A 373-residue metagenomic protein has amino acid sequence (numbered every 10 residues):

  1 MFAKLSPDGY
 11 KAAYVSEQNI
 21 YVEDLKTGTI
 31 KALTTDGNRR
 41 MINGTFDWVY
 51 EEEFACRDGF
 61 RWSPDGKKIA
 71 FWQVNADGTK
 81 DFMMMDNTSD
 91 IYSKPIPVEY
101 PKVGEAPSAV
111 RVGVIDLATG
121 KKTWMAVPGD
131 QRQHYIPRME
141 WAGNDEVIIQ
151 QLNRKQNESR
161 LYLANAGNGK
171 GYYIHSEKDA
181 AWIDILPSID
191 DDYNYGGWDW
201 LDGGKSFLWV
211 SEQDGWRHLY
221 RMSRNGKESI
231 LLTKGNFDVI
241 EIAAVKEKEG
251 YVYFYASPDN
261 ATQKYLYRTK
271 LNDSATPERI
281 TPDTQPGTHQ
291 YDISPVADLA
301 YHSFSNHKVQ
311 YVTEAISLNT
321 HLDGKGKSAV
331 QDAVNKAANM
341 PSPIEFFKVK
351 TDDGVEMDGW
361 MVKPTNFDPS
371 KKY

Functional and structural regions predicted by a protein language model:
M1, A70-V74, T79-F82, A106-R111 (+10 more regions): Non-catalytic accessory segments flanking enzyme active sites
M1-R40, G129-P137: A conserved hydrophobic secondary-structure block that centers on an alpha-helix together with its immediately flanking
K11-N19, D24, D58-R61, A70-A76 (+12 more regions): Beta-strand C-termini and the immediately following turn/loop, strongest in propeller blades
Y21, G113-I115, R160-A164, Y220-M222 (+3 more regions): Conserved hydrophobic/aromatic positions in well-ordered beta-strands
L25-G28, D116-G120, N165-G169, S223-K227 (+2 more regions): Short loop/turn segments that connect beta-strands within beta-propeller blades
L33-F60, K68-V127, Y172, E177 (+1 more regions): Predominantly five- to eight-bladed beta-propeller fold
F46-D65, I136-E140, L186-K205: Signature of short aromatic-glycine-proline-rich micro-motifs recurring in repeat-based ectodomains
E51, V127-Q131, S176, S188-D191 (+2 more regions): Surface loop/turn motifs at the tips and blade-to-blade linkers of beta-strand repeat domains
